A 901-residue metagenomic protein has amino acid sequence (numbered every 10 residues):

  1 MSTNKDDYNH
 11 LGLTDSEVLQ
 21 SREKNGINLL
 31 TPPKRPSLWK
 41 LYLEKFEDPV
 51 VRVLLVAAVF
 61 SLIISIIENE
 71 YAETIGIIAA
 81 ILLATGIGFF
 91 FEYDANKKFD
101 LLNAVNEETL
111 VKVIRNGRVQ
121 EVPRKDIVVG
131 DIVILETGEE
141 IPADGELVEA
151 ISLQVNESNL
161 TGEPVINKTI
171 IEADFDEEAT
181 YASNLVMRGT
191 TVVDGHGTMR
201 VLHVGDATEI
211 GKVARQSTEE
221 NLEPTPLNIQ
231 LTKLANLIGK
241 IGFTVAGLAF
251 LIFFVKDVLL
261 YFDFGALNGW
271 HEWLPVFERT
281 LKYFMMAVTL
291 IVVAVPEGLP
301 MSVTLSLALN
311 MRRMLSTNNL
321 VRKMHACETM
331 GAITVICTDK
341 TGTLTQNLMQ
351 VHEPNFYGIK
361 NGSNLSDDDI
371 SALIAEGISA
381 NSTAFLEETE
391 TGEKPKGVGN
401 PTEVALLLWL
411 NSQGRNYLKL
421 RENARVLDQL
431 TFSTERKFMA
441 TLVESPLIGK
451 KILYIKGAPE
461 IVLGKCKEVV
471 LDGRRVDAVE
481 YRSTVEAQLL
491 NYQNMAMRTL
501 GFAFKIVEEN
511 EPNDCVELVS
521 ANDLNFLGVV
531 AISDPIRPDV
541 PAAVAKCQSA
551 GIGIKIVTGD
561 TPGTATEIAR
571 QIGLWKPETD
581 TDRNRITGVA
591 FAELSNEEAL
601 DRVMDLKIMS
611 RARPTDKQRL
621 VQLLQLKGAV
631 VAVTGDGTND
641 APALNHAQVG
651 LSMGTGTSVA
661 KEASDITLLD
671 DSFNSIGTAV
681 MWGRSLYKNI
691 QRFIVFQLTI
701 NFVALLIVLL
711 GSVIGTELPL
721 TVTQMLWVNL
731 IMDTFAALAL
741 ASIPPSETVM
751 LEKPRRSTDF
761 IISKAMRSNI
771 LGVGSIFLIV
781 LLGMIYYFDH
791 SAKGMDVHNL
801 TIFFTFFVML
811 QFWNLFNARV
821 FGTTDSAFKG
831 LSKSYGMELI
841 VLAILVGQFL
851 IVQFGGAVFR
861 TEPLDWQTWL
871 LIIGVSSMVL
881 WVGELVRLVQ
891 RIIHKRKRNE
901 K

Functional and structural regions predicted by a protein language model:
M1-P754, D759-I762, S775, D789-H790 (+2 more regions): Conserved cytosolic headpiece of P-type ATPases
M732, F777, T801-F816: Generic alpha-helical transmembrane segments
K764, S768: HAD-like small-molecule phosphatases
N769-M784, M809: Alpha-helical transmembrane segments of multi-pass integral membrane proteins
Y786, S791-M795: Long hydrophobic segments that form regular secondary structure
D796-L800: Transmembrane alpha-helix entry/boundary detector in multi-pass membrane proteins
